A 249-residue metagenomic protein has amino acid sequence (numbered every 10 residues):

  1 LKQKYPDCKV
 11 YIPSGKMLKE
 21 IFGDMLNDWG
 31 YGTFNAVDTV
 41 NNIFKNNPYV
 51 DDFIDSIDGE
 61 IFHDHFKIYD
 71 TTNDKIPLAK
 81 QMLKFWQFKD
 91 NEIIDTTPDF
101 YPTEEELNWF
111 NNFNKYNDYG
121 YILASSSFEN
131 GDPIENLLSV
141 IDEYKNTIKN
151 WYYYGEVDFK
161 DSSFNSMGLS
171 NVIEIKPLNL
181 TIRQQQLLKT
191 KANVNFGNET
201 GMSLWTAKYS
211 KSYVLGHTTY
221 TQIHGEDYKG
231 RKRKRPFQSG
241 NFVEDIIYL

Functional and structural regions predicted by a protein language model:
L1-L249: Catalytic machinery of carbohydrate-active enzymes, primarily nucleotide-sugar-dependent glycosyltransferases
